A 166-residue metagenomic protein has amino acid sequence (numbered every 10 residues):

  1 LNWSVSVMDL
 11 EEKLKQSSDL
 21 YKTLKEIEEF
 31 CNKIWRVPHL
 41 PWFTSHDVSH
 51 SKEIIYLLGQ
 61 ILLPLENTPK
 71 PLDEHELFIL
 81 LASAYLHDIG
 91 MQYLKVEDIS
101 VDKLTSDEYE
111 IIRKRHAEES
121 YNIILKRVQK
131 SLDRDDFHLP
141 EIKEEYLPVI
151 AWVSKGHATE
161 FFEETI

Functional and structural regions predicted by a protein language model:
L1-S106: Acidic/His-rich, divalent-metal-binding segments that scaffold phosphate/diphosphate chemistry
K70-I166: Divalent metal-dependent catalytic cores for phosphoryl transfer on phosphate-bearing substrates
